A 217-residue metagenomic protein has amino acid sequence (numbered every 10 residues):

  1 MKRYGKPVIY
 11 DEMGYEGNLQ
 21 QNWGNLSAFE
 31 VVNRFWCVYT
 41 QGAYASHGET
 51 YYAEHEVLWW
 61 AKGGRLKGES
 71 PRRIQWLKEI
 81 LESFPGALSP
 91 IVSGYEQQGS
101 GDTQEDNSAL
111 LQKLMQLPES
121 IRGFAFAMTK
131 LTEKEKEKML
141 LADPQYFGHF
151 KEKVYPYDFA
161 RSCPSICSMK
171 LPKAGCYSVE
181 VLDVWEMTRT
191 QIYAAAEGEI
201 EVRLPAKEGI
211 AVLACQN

Functional and structural regions predicted by a protein language model:
M1-F29, N33, E56-V57: Active-site clefts of carbohydrate-active enzymes
G17-N18, N33-Y193, A206-Q216: Aromatic- and carboxylate-lined catalytic core of secreted/periplasmic carbohydrate-active enzymes
G198-V202: Short strand-edge motifs at loop-to-beta-strand transitions and within beta-strands of extracellular beta-rich domains
